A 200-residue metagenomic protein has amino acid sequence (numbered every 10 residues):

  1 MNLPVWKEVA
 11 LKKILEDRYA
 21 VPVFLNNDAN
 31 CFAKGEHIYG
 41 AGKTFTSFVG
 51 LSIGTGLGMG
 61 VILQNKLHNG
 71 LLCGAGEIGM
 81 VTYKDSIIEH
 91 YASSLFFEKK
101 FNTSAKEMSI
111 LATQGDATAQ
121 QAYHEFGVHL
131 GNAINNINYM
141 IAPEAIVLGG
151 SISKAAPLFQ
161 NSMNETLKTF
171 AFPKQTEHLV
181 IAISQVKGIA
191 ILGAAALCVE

Functional and structural regions predicted by a protein language model:
M1-I88, G193-V199: Phosphate-binding/catalytic loop of phosphoryl-transfer enzymes
K13-V21, E36-F45, T82-E200: ATP-binding/phosphotransfer module of carbohydrate and carboxylate kinases, centering on a glycine-rich
